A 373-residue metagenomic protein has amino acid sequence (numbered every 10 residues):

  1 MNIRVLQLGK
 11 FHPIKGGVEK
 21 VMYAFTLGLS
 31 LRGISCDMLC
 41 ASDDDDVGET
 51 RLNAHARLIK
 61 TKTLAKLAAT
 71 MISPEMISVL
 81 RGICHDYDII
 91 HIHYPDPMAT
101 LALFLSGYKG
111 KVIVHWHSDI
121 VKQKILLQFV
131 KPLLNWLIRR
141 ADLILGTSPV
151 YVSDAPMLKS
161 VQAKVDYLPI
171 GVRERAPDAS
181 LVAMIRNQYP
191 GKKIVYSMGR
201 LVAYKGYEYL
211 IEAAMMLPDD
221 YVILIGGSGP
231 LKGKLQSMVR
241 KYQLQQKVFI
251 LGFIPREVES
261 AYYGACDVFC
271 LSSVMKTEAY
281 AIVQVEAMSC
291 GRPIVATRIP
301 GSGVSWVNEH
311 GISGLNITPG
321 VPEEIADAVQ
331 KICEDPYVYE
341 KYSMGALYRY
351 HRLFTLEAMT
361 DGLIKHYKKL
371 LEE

Functional and structural regions predicted by a protein language model:
N2, Q7-M71: N-terminal strand-loop element at the rim of the active site of nucleotide-sugar-dependent glycosyltransferases
L6, M184-M215, L224: Conserved donor-binding/catalytic core segment of Leloir-type glycosyltransferases
C40, L134-S180: Donor nucleotide-sugar binding/catalytic pocket of nucleotide-sugar-dependent glycosyltransferases
I92-A99: Short His-centered aromatic/hydrophobic patch
I138, F253-I254, A261-C266: Short alpha-helical donor nucleotide-sugar binding micro-motif in glycosyltransferases
K234-I254: Nucleotide-activated donor-binding/catalytic signature segment of Leloir-type glycosyltransferases, i.e., the conserved
S289, P293-R298: Short hydrophobic beta-strand element within catalytic cores of glycosyltransferases and related nucleotide-activated
E309-P322, K331-Y337: Conserved acidic donor-binding segment of nucleotide-sugar-dependent glycosyltransferases
